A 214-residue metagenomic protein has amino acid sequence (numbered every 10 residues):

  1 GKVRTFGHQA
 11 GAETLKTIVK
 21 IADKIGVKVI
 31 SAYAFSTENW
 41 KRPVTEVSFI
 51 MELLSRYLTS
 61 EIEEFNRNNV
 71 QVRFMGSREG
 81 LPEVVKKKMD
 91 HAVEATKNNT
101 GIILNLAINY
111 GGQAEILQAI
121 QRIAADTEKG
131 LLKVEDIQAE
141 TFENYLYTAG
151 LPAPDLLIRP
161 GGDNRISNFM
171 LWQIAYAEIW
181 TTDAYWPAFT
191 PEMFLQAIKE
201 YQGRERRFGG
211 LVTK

Functional and structural regions predicted by a protein language model:
G1-K214: Flexible, compositionally biased loop and terminal segments
